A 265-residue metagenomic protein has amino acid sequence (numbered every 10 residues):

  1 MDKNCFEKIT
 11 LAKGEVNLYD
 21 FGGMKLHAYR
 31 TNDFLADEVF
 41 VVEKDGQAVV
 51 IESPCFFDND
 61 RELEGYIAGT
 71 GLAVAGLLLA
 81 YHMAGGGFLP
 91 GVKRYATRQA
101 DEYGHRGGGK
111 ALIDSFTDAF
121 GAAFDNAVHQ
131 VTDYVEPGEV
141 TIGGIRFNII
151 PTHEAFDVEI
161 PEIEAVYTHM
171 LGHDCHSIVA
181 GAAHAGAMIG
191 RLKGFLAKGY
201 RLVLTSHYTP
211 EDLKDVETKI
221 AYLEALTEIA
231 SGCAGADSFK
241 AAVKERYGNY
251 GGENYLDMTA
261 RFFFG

Functional and structural regions predicted by a protein language model:
D2, Y103, A197-G199, T209-G265: Accessory terminal helices/loops
K3-V16, H105-A155: Metallo-beta-lactamase
T10-Y66, F156-M170: Conserved beta-strand hairpin/beta-sheet module of binuclear metal-dependent hydrolase folds, prominently
T31-N32, D45, E52-P54, L78-M83 (+4 more regions): Active-site-proximal beta-strand/loop segments in catalytic clefts of secreted hydrolases
L35-A36, F57-N59, L79-F88, D101-G104 (+2 more regions): Active-site environment of divalent metal-dependent phosphoester hydrolases
G46-A48, F56-A100, G199: Active-site metal-binding motif and surrounding structural segment of the metallo-beta-lactamase
C55, N148-L226: Metallo-beta-lactamase
N59, L63, G85, L112 (+5 more regions): Stable alpha-helical elements in mature extracytoplasmic
